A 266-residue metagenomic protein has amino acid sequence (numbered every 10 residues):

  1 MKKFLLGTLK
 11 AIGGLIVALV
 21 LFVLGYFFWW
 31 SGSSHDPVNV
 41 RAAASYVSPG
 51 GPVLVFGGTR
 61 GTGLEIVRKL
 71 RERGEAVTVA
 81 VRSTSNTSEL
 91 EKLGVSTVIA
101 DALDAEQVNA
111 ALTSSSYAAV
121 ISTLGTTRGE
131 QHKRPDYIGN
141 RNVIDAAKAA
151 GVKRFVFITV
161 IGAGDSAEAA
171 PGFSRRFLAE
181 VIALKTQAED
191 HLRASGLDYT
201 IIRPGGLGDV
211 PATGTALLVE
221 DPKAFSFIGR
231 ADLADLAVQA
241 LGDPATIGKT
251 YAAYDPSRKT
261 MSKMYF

Functional and structural regions predicted by a protein language model:
K2-V47: N-terminal membrane-anchoring alpha-helices
A42-E75: N-terminal Rossmann NAD(P)H-binding glycine-rich loop of SDR-like oxidoreductase domains
L54, V79-A149, L241-A245, Y251: NAD(P)H-binding glycine-rich loop region in Rossmannoid oxidoreductase-like domains and their noncatalytic homologs
L54-F56, E65, T78-A80, T84 (+3 more regions): Conserved Rossmann-fold NAD(P)-dependent oxidoreductase catalytic core, especially the SDR/UDP-sugar
L103, A163, L207-D209, R258: Conserved sequence/active-site signature of Rossmann-fold short-chain dehydrogenase/reductase
G139, L184, I202, A224-Q239 (+1 more regions): Substrate-positioning beta->alpha
D165, T200-D221: Flexible, glycine-rich beta-alpha linker
D243-K263: Core catalytic loop region at the nicotinamide-binding pocket of NAD(P)H-dependent oxidoreductases
